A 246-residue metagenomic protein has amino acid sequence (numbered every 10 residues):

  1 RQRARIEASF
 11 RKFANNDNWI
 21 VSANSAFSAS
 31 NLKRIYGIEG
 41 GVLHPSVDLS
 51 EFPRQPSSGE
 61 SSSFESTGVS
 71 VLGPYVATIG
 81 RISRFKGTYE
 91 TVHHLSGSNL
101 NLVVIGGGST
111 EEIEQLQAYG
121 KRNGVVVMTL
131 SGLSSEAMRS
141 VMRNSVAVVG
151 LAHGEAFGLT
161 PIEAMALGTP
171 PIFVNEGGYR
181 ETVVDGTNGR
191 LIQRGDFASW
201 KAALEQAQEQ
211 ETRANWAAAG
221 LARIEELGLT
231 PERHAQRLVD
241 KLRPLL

Functional and structural regions predicted by a protein language model:
R1-V21, S28-S30: Membrane-proximal helix-turn-helix segments that form the acceptor-binding/catalytic region of lipid-linked
P74, R81-G97: A conserved mid-protein helix/loop that constitutes part of the nucleotide-sugar donor-binding site
I79, L100-L116, M128-S131: Glycosyltransferase donor-sugar binding loop
S140-S145: Short alpha-helical donor nucleotide-sugar binding micro-motif in glycosyltransferases
H153: Aromatic "clamp/platform" in nucleotide-sugar-dependent glycosyltransferases that forms part of the donor/acceptor
P170-F173: Short hydrophobic beta-strand element within catalytic cores of glycosyltransferases and related nucleotide-activated
D185-G186, R190-F197, E205-E211: Conserved acidic donor-binding segment of nucleotide-sugar-dependent glycosyltransferases
S199, E211-R243: A charged, aromatic-enriched C-terminal amphipathic alpha-helix characteristic of glycosyltransferases across folds
